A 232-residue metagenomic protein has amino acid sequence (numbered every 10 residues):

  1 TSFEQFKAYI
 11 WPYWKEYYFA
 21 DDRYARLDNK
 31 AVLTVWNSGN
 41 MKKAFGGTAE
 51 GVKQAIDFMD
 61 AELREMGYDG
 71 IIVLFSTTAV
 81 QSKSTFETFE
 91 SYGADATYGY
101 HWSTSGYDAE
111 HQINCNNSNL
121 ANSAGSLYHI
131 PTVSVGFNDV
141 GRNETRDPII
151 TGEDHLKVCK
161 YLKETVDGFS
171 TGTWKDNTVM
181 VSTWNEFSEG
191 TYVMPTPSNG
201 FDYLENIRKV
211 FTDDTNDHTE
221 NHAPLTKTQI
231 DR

Functional and structural regions predicted by a protein language model:
T1-D231: Glycan-processing catalytic domains of CAZymes
